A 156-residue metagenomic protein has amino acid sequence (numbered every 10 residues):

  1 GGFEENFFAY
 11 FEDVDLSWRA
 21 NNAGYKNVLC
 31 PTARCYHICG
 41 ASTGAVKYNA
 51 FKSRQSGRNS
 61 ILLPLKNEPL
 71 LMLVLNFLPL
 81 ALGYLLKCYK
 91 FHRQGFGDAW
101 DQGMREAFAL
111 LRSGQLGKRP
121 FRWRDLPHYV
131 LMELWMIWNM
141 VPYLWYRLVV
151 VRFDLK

Functional and structural regions predicted by a protein language model:
G1-R34: A short, conserved alpha-helix in the catalytic core of glycosyltransferases
F11-D15, R54-R58, D98, Q102: A structural signal for well-ordered alpha-helical segments within the folded catalytic domains of diverse enzymes
N27-G40, N49, L75-N76: Catalytic beta-strand/loop signature of glycosyltransferases that borders the donor
A45-K47: Short, hinge-like loop/turn segments at secondary-structure boundaries
N49-S53, R93-F96: Residue-level preference for long, well-ordered alpha-helices that form the structural scaffold of enzyme catalytic
L63-P64: Short alpha-helical functional segments enriched in proximate histidine and acidic residues
E68-P69: Helix-capping/helix-break motifs at membrane-protein junctions, especially on the cytosolic side just before or after
M72-K156: Non-catalytic, C-terminal membrane-associated alpha-helical segments of glycosyltransferases
